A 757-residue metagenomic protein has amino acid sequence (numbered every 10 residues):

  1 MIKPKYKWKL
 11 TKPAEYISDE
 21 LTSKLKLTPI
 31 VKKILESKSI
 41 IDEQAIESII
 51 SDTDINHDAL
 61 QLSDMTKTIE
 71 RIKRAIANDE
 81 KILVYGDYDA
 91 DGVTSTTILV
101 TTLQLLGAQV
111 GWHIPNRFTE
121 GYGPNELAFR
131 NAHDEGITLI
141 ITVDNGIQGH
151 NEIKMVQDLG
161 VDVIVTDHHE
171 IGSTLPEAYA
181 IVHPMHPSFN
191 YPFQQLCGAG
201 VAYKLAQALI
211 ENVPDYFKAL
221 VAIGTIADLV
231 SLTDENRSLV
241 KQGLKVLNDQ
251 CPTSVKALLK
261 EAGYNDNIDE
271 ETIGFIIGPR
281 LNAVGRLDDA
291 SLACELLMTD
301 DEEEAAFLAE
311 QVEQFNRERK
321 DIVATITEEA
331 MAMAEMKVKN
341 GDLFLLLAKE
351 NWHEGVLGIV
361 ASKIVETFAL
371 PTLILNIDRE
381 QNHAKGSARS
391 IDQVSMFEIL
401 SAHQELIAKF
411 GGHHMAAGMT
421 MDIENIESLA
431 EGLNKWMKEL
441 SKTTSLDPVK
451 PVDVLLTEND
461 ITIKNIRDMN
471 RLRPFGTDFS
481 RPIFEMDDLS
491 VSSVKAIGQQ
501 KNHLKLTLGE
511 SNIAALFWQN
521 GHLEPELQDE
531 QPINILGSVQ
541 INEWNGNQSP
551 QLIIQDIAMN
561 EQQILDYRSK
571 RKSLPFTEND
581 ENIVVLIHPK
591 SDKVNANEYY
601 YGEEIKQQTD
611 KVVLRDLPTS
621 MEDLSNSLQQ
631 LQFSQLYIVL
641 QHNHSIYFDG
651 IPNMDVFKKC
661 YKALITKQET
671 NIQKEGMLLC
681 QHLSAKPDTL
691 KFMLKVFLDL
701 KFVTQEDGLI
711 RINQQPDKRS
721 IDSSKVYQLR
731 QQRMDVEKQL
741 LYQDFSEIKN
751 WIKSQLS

Functional and structural regions predicted by a protein language model:
M1-T22, P29, V736-Q743, E747-S757: Extreme N-terminal flexible tails
I2-P4, T11-L139, L159-G160, E177 (+3 more regions): Hydrophobic helix-and-loop "lid/oligomerization" segment in the mid-to-C-terminal part of catalytic domains
D87-Y88, P115-R117, N145-G146, H168-I171 (+6 more regions): Short, ordered loop/turn segments at secondary-structure junctions
S95-L99, H150-L159, H168-H169, G358-A361 (+1 more regions): Short Gly/Thr/Asp-enriched flexible loops that form oxyanion-binding sites at enzyme active sites
Q104, R237-A305, A309-T327, S390 (+6 more regions): Acidic, two-metal ion nucleic-acid-processing modules in DNA metabolism proteins
R130-A199, Y203-A208, Y216, T233: Active-site cavity-forming subdomains of large catalytic enzyme subunits
T138-N145, K611-L617, L624: Acidic beta-strand-to-loop metal/phosphate-binding motif
E177-A227, E622, N626-Q630, S634-L640 (+1 more regions): Short alpha-helices
